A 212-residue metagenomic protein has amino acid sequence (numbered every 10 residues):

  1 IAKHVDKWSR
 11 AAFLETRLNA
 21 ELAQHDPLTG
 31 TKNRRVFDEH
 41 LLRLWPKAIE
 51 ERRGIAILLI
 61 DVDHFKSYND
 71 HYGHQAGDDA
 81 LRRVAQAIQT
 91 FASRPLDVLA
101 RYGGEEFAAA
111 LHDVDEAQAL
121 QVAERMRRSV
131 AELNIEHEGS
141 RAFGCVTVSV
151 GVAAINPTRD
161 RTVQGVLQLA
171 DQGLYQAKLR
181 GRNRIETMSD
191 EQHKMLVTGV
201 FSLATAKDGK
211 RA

Functional and structural regions predicted by a protein language model:
I1-A20: Juxtamembrane or sensor-core-proximal signal-transducing alpha helices that couple sensory domains to cytosolic
A20-E21, R34-G54, A85-R94, H112: Short regulatory alpha-helical coupling segments that immediately precede and/or link into cyclic nucleotide signaling
A20-E39, I60-H74, R82: Conserved nucleotide-binding and Mg2+-coordinating catalytic segments in signaling enzymes
A56, S149: Cell-envelope/extracellular polymer assembly enzymes that use nucleotide-activated donors
A85-Q89, Q118-E138, L169-D171: Alpha-helical scaffold within the catalytic cores of cyclic-nucleotide enzymes
V98-R101: A short pre-motif secondary-structure segment
H112, E116-E124, R141, I155-R211: Catalytic-core segments of nucleotide cyclases and related cyclic-nucleotide turnover enzymes
